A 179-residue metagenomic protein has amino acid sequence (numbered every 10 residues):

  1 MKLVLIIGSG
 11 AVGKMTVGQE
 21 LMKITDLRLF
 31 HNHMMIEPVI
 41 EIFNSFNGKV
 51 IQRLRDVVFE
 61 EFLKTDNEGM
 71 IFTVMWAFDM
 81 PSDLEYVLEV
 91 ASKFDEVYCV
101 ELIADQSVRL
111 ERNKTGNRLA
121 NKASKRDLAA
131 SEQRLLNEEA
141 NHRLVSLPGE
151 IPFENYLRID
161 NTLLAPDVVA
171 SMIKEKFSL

Functional and structural regions predicted by a protein language model:
M1-V4, N67-E68: Pre-Walker A (Motif I) flank of P-loop NTPase domains
I6-G8: Hydrophobic anchor at the beta1->P-loop junction of P-loop NTPases
G13: Conserved glycine(s) of the Walker
T16-L63: Conserved substrate/cofactor phosphate-moiety recognition/catalytic segment in nucleotide-dependent phosphotransferases
V50-Q106: Glycine-rich phosphate-binding loop used to anchor ATP phosphates in small-molecule kinases, encompassing both
R55, F59, P166-K174: Short, amphipathic alpha-helical "lid/cap" segments that border enzyme active or binding sites
Q106-N113: Switch/connector loops and helix/strand junctions flanking conserved nucleotide-binding motifs in nucleotide-processing
L119-V169: Small-molecule kinase domains that catalyze NTP-dependent phosphoryl transfer to phosphate-bearing small molecules
